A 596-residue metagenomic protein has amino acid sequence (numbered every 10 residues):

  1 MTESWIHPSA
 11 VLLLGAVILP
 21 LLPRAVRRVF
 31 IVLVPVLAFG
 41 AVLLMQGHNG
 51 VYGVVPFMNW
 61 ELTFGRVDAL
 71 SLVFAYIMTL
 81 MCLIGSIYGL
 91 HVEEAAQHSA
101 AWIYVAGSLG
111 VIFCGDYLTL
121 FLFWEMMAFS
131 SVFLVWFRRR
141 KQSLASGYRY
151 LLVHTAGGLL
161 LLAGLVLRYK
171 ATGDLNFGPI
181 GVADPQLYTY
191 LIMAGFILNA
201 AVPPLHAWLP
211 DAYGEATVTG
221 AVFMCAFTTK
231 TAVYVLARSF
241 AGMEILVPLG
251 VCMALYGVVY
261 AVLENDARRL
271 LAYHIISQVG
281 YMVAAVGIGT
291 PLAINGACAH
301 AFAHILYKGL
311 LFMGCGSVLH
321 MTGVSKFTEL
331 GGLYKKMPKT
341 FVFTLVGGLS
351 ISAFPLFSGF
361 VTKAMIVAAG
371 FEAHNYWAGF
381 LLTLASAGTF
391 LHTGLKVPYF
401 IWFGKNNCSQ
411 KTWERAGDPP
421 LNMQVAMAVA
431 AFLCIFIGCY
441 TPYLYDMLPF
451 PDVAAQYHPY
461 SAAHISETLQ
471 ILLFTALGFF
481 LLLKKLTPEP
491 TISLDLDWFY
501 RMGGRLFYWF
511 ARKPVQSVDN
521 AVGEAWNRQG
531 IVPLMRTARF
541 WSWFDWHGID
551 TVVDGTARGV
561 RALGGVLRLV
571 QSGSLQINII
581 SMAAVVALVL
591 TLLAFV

Functional and structural regions predicted by a protein language model:
M1-S99, G173-V182, R505: Transmembrane helix-loop-helix hairpins at membrane boundaries of multipass inner-membrane proteins
I6, L13-V17, Y440-L486: A generic transmembrane alpha-helix motif of multi-pass inner-membrane proteins
R24-P35, A145-T155, K336-F343, G417-A431 (+1 more regions): Alpha-helical transmembrane segments and their helix-start/interface "positive-inside/aromatic belt" motifs in integral
G50-G65, T172-V182, A237-S239, K363-G370 (+1 more regions): Membrane-interface helix termini and inter-helical loops of multi-pass transporters
M58-F74, G181-T189, A369-L381, Y457-H464: Short aromatic-rich membrane-water interface segments that cap or initiate transmembrane helices in multi-pass membrane
I84-A95, S99, V105-L120, S130-R415 (+2 more regions): Hydrophobic transmembrane alpha-helices and their helix-loop junctions in integral membrane proteins
S350-M365, A431-D452, R528-Q529: Alpha-helical transmembrane segments and their membrane-interface junctions in multi-pass membrane proteins
L444-S466, L486-V596: Aromatic-capped, Gly/Pro-kinked transmembrane alpha-helices
